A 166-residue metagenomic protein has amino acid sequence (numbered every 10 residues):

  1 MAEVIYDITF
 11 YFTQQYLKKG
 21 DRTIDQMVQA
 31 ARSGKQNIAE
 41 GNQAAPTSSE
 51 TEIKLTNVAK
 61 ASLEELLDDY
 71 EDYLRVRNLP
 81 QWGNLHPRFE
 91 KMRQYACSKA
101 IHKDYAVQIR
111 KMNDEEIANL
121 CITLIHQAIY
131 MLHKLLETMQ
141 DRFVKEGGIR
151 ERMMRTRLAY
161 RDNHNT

Functional and structural regions predicted by a protein language model:
M1-T166: Amphipathic alpha-helical assembly/interaction segments
